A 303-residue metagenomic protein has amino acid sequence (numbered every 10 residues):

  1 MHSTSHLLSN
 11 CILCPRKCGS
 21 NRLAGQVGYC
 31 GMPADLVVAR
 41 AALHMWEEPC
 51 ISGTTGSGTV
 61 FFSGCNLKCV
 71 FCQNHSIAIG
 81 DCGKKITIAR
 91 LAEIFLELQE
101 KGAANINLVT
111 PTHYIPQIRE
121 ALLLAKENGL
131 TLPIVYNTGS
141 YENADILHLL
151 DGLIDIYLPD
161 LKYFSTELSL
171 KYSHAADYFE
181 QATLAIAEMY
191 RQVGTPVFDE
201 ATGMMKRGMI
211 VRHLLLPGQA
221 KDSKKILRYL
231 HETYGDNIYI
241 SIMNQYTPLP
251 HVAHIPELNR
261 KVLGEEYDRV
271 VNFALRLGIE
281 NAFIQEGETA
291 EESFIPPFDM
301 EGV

Functional and structural regions predicted by a protein language model:
M1-V27, G194-V303: Auxiliary Fe-S-binding modules of radical SAM enzymes
Q26, C30-I156, S165-T166: Conserved Radical SAM active-site core
G58, I106, I134-Y136, Y157-P159 (+3 more regions): Hydrophobic faces of well-ordered beta-strands that scaffold small-molecule active sites in alpha/beta enzyme cores
A78, I115, S140-N143, L161-F179 (+3 more regions): Conserved radical SAM core fold
L91, I118, A182, I186 (+3 more regions): Aromatic/hydrophobic pocket-lining residues that form the small-molecule binding cavity in soluble enzyme cores
Q99-L124, K171, D177-Y178, A187 (+1 more regions): Conserved glycine-rich "GG(E/T)P / GGGxP" loop and the immediately following alpha-helix in the radical SAM core
L122-P133, A185-M189, G264-V270: Alpha-helix-loop-beta-strand connector modules within alpha/beta enzyme cores
L170-T202: Anionic-ligand binding region
